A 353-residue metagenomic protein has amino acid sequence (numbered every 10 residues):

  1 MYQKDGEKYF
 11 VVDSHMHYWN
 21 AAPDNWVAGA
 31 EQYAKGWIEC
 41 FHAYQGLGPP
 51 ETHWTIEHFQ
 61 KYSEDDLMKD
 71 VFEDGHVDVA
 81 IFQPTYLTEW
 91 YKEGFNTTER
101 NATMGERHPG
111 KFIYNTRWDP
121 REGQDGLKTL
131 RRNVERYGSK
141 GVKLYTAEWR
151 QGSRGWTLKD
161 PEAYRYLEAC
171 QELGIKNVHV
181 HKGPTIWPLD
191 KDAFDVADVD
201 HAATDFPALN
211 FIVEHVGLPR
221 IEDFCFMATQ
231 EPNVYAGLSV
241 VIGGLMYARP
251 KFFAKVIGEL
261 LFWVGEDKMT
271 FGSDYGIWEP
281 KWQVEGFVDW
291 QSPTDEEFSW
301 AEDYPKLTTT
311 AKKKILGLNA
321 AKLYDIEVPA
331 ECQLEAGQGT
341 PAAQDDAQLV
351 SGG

Functional and structural regions predicted by a protein language model:
M1-S14, A21-V71, V79, R131 (+2 more regions): Mid-to-C-terminal alpha-helical segments outside catalytic/metal-binding sites
D13, I81-T85, I212-E214, G237-S239 (+2 more regions): Short beta-strand segments
H15, G105, N133, V142 (+7 more regions): Conserved, mostly hydrophobic/aromatic
H15-A21, H181, H215: Histidine-centered divalent metal-coordination motifs
A22-G29, G94, L127-T129, R154-W156 (+5 more regions): Short aromatic-enriched loop/helix-cap "lid" or pocket-rim segments at secondary-structure transitions that line
Y62-K69, N96-A102, G126-L130, V196-V199 (+2 more regions): Alpha-helical scaffolding within the catalytic cores of extracellular/periplasmic polymer-degrading hydrolases
V79-A193, K251: Active-site gating/metal-coordination segments in enzymes
K140-G141, G155-F271, W278, E296-F298 (+3 more regions): Catalytic pocket-lining loop regions of alpha/beta-barrel enzymes, especially the amidohydrolase/enolase/GH5 lineages
